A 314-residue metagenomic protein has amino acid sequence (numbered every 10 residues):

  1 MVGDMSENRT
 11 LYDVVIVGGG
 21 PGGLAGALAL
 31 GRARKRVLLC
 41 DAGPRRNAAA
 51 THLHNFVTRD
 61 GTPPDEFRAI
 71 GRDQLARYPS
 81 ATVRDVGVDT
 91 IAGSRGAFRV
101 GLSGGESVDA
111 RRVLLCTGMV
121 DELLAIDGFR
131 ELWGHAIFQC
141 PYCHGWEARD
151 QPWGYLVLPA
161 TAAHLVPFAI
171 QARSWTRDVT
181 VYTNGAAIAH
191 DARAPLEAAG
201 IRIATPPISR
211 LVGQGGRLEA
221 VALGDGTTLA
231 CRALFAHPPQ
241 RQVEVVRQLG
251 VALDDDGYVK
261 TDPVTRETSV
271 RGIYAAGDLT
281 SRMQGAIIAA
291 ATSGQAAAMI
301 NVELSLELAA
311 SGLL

Functional and structural regions predicted by a protein language model:
V2-Y12, R84-Q151, F235, V259-V264: FAD-binding core/adjacent interface of flavoenzyme oxidoreductases
E7, Y12-A69, P152, T161-A186: Beta1-alpha1 glycine-rich phosphate/pyrophosphate-binding loop at the start of Rossmann-like nucleotide-binding domains
G20-P21, M119-D121, A160-A163, T280-S281: Residue-level detector of alpha-helix initiation sites
A27-L28, V166-I170, A276-L314: A conserved FAD-binding loop/helix module that cradles the flavin
A69-L102, S107-A110, S174-P263, S305-L314: A Rossmann-like FAD-binding core segment of flavoenzymes
L115-C116, I203, A275: A structural signal for the hydrophobic beta-strands that form the central parallel beta-sheet of Rossmann-like
E131-E147, H237-G285, V302: FAD-site-proximal beta/loop scaffold in flavoenzymes
H135-Y142, G154-I170, A189-H190: Active-site glycine-rich loop that binds ribose-phosphate moieties when present
